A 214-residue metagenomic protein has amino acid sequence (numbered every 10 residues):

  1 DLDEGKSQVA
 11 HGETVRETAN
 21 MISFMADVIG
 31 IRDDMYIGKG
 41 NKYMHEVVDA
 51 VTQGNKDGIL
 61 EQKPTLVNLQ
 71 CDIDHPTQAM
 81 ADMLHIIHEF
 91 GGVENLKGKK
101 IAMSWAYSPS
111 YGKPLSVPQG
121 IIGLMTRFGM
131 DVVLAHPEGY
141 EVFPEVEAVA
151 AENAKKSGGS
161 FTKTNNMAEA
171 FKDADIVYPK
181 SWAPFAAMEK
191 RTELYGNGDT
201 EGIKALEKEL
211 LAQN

Functional and structural regions predicted by a protein language model:
D1, I87-K180, F185: Glycine-rich phosphate/diphosphate-binding loop of Rossmann-like nucleotide-binding domains
D1-I87: Phosphate/diphosphate ligand-binding glycine-rich loop within oxidoreductases
K6-V9, A50-T65, F90-G98, P109-L115 (+2 more regions): Intrinsically disordered, low-complexity coil segments
H11-A26, E152-S160, K190, E201-G202: Short, structured secondary-structure boundary patches
E13-R16, L115-G120, L194-Y195: Charged helix-capping and loop-helix junction motifs
Y43, E147, E189-R191: Short amphipathic alpha-helical segments
L60, N95-K97, T126, K208-N214: Short, conserved loop/helix-junction motifs that constitute active-site signature segments in enzyme catalytic cores
K180-N214: Glycine-rich phosphate/nucleotide-binding loop
